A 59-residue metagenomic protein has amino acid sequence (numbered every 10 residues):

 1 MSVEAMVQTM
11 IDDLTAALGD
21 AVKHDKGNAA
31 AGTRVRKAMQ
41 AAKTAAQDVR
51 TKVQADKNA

Functional and structural regions predicted by a protein language model:
M1-D20: N-terminal acidic leader/helix
E4, V53-K57: Membrane-interface helix-loop junctions in multi-pass transporters/channels
M6, A30, T44: Residue-level recognition of oxygen-bearing side chains
L14, L18-A21, M39, K43-A46 (+1 more regions): A structural signal for well-ordered alpha-helices, especially hydrophobic packing surfaces of coiled-coils
D25-G32: Short, surface-exposed loop/turn segments at secondary-structure junctions
G32-Q40: Short, charged, amphipathic alpha-helical segments
V35, K57-A59: Charge-rich, acidic-biased intrinsically disordered regions
